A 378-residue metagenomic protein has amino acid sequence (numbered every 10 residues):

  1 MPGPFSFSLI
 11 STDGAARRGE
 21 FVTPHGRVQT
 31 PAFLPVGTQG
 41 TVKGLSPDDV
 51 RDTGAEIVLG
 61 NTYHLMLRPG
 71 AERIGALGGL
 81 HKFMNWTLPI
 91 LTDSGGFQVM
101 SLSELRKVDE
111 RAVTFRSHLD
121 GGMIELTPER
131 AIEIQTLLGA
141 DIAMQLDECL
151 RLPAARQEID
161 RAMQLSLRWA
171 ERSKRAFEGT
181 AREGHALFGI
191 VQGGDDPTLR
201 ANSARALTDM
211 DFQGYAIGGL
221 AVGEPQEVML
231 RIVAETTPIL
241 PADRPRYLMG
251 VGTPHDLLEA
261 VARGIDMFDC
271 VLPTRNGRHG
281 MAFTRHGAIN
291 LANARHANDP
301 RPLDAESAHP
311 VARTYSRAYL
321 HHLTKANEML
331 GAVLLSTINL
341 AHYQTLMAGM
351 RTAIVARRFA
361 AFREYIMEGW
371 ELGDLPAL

Functional and structural regions predicted by a protein language model:
M1-A181, I289, A294-A297: Non-catalytic, usually N-terminal nucleic-acid engagement modules in DNA/RNA processing proteins
M1-E20, V28-A32, G44, D147-P153 (+1 more regions): C-terminal extensions of enzymes
G26, V58, D93, Q135 (+5 more regions): Conserved, mostly hydrophobic/aromatic
R130, I134, R161, L165-R172 (+5 more regions): A non-catalytic, amphipathic alpha-helix used as a structural packing/dimerization or gating element in enzyme scaffolds
G139, A170, K174-F177, D211 (+3 more regions): Structural signal for hydrophobic packing residues in well-ordered secondary-structure cores of soluble enzyme domains
L152-A155, D160, G214-L220, M329-A332: Glycine- and acidic
L167, A176, T180-L303: Glycine-rich phosphate/ribose-binding loops and adjacent secondary-structure elements that form binding surfaces
